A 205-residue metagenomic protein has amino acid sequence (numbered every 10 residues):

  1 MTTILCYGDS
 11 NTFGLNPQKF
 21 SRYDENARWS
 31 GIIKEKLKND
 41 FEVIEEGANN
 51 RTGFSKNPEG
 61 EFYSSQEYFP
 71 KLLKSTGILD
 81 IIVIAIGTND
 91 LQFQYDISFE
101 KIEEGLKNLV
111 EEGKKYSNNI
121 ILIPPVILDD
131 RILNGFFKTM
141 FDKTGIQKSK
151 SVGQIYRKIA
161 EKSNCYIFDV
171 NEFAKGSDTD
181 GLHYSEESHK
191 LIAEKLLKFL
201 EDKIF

Functional and structural regions predicted by a protein language model:
M1-N50, F54-E59, K71-I78, I82 (+1 more regions): Serine-esterase "nucleophile elbow" of acetyl-processing enzymes
Y63-F205: Alpha-helical cap/lid subdomain in secreted, periplasmic, or secretory-pathway luminal O-acyl-processing enzymes
